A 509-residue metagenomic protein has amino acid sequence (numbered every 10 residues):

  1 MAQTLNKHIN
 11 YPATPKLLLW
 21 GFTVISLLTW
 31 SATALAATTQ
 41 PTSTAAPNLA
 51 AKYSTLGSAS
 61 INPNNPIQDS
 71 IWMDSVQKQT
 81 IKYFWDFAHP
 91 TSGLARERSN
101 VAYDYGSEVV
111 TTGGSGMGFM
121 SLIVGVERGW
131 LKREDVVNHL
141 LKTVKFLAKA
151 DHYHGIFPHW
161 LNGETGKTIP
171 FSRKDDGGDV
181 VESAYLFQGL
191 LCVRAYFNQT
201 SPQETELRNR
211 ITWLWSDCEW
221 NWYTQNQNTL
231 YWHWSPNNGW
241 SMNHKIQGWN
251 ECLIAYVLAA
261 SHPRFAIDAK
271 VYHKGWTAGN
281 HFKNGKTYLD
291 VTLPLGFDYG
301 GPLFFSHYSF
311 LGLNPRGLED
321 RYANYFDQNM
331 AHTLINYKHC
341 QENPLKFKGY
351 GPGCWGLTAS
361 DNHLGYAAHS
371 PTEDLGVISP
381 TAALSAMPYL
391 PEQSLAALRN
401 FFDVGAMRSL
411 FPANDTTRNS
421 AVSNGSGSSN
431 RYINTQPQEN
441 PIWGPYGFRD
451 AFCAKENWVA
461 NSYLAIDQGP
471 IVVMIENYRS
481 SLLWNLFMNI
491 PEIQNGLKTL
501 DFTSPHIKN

Functional and structural regions predicted by a protein language model:
M1-T14: N-terminal secretory signal peptides that target proteins for export/translocation
L5, W20-G21, S429: Generic short amphipathic/hydrophobic targeting helices enriched at N-termini, encompassing Sec-type signal peptides
H8, L17, P41: Cationic, low-complexity basic patches in intrinsically disordered or flexible, solvent-exposed regions
I9, V24-I25, V422, I433: Short hydrophobic transmembrane-like helices used for membrane targeting/insertion
A13, L28-T29, S426: N-terminal regions of proteins, emphasizing targeting and processing segments when present
L19-W30: Bacterial N-terminal signal peptides
S31-A37: Boundary at the C-terminal end of the N-terminal hydrophobic targeting segment
A37-N509: Ser/Thr/Asn(+Pro)-rich, low-complexity disordered segments
